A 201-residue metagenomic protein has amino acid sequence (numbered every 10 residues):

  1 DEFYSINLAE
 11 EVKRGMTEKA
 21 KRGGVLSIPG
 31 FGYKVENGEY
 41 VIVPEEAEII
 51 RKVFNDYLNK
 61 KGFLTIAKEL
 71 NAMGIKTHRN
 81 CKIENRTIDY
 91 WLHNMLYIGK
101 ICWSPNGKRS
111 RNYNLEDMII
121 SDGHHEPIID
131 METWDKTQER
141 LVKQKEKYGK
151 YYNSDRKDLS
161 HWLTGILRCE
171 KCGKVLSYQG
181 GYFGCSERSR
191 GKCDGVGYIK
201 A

Functional and structural regions predicted by a protein language model:
D1, S5-M73, H78, L115-L159: Short, highly charged
R22-G23, N94-Y113, S160-A201: Compact Cys/His-rich, Zn2+-coordinating modules
S27-G30, E36, T87, G123 (+3 more regions): A generic structural signal for well-ordered coil/turn residues at beta-strand boundaries that shape enzyme active-site
A47, K82-N85, Y198-A201: Short, conserved loop/turn and helix-capping segments at secondary-structure boundaries that abut family-defining
V53, I66, I88, D130 (+2 more regions): Generic structural signal for nonpolar/small residues that stabilize regular secondary structure
N71-T87, G99-I101: Short, positively charged loop/turn segments that connect secondary-structure elements
R79, K136-Q138, S177-Y178, D194: Short helix/loop capping segments that flank catalytic or ligand/cofactor-binding pockets
W91: Residues in the recognition helix of alpha-helical DNA-binding motifs
